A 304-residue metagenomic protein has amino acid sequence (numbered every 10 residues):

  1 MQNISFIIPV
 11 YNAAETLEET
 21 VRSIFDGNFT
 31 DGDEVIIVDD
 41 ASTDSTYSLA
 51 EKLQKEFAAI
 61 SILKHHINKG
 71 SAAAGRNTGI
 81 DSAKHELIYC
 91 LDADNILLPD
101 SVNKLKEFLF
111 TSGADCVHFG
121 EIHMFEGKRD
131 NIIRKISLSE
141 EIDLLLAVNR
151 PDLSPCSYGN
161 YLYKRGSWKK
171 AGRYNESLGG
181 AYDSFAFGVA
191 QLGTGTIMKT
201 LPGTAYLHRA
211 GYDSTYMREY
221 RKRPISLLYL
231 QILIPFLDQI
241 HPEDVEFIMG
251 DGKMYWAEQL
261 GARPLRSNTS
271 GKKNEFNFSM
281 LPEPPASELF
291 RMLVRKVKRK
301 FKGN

Functional and structural regions predicted by a protein language model:
A13-D26: Short, well-formed alpha-helical segments that are part of the catalytic scaffolds of diverse glycosyltransferases
D39-L49, K69: A conserved acidic beta->alpha catalytic loop
H66-A83: Glycine-rich, basic loop-to-helix element that forms the pyrophosphate-binding segment of sugar-nucleotide handling
I88: Short aromatic/hydrophobic "clamp" motif used to bind/position activated sugar donors
V102-I133: Conserved donor NDP-sugar-binding/catalytic core segment of glycosyltransferases
G120, R134-L153: Short, flexible, basic/aromatic active-site loop/helix in glycosyltransferases
G179-F187: Acidic donor-binding loop at a coil-to-helix junction in glycosyltransferase catalytic cores that engages
A186, G193, M198-N304: C-terminal subregions of glycosyltransferases and related glycan-biosynthesis enzymes
